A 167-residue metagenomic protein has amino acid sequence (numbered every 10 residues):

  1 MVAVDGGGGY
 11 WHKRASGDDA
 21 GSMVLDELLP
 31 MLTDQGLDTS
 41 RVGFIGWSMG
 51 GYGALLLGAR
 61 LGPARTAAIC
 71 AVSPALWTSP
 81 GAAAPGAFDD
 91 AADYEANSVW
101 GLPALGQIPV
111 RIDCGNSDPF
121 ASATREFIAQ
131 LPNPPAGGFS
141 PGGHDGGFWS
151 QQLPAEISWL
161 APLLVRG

Functional and structural regions predicted by a protein language model:
M1-G167: Non-catalytic cap/lid and distal C-terminal segments of serine-dependent acyl enzymes
